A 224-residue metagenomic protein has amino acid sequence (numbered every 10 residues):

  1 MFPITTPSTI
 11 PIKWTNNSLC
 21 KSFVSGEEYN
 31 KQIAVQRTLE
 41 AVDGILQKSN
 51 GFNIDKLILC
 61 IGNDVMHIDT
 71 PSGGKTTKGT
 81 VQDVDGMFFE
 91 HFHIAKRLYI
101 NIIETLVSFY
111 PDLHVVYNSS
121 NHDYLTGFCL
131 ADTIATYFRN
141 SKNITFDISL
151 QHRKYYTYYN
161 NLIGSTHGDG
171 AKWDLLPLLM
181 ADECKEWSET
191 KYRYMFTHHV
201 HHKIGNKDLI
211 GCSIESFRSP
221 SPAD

Functional and structural regions predicted by a protein language model:
I4-W14, N30-I144: Core catalytic region of metal-dependent phosphoesterases/phosphodiesterases, especially metallo-beta-lactamase-like
T15-N17, N63-M66, S120-H122, G168-D169 (+2 more regions): Active-site metal-binding loops of divalent metal-dependent hydrolases
N17-V24: Short acidic, Gly/Ser-rich segments with clustered Asp/Glu that frequently serve as metal-coordination loops in enzyme
V24-E27, S72-G74, P177: Short coil/turn segments at secondary-structure boundaries
V107, I134-T145, L150, Y158-D224: Conserved beta-sheet core of the metallophosphoesterase superfamily
